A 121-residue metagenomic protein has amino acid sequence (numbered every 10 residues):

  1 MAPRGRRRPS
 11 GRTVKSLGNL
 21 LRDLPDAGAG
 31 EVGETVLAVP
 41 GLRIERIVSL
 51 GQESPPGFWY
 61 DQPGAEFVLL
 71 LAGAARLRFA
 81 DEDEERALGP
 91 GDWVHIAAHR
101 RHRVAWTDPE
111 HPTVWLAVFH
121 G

Functional and structural regions predicted by a protein language model:
A2-W59: A short, N-terminal "cap"/entry segment at the start of jelly-roll beta-barrel domains of the cupin/DSBH fold
G41, E82, P109-H111: Short strand-connecting beta-turns/loops that link adjacent beta-strands
R43, R76-R78, R103, V114: General beta-strand recognition
I44-R46, F67, E85, W93-H95 (+1 more regions): Conserved hydrophobic/aromatic beta-strand scaffold that supports enzyme active sites
Y60-Q62, F67-P90: A short beta-strand-loop-beta hairpin characteristic of the jelly-roll/cupin
R76, E84, W93-V94, A98-V104: Histidine-centered metal-chelating micro-motifs
G89, A98-G121: Ligand-binding loop in jelly-roll beta-barrel domains
